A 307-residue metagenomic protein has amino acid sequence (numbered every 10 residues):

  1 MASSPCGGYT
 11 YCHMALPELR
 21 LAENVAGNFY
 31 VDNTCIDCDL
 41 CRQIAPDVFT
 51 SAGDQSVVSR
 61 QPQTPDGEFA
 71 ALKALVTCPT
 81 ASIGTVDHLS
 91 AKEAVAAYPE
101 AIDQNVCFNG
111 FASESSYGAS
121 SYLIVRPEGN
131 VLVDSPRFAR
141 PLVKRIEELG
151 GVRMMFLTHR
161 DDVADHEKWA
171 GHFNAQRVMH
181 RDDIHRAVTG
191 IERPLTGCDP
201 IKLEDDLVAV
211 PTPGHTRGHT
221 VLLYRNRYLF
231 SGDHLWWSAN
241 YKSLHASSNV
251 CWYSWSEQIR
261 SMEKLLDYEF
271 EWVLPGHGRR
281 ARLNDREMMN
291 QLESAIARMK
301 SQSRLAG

Functional and structural regions predicted by a protein language model:
S3-P5, Y9-H13: Short, positively charged and aromatic/hydrophobic N-terminal segments
H13, A22, G67-P127, L266-E269 (+2 more regions): Zn-dependent metallo-beta-lactamase
M14-V25, Q43-R60: Short, charged low-complexity linear segments at domain edges
F29-A45, P65-A81: Cysteine-centered iron-sulfur cluster-binding motifs in ferredoxin-type domains/subunits of redox enzymes
G53-D54, N130-L132, F138-R140, R153-M154 (+3 more regions): Metallo-beta-lactamase
L89-Q104, K144-E147, A164-R217, V250-Y253 (+1 more regions): Metallo-beta-lactamase
S115-S116, R126-M154, A187-I191: Pre-active-site segment of Zn-dependent metallo-hydrolases
V152-D162: Metallo-beta-lactamase
